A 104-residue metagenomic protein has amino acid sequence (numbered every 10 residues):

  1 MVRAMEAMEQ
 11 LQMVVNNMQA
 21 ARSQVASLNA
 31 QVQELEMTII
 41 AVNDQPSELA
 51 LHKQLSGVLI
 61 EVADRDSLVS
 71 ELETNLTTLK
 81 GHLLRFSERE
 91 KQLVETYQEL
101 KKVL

Functional and structural regions predicted by a protein language model:
M1-Q19: Short, charge-rich amphipathic alpha-helices with coiled-coil/heptad character
Q19-I40: Short, basic/low-complexity N-terminal boundary segments at the transition from targeting/disordered tails
A21, V25, V69-R89: Amphipathic alpha-helical coiled-coil segments
L28, Q45-E48, L84-F86: Charged, heptad-repeat coiled-coil alpha-helices that serve as long linker/dimerization "arms" in large NTP-dependent
N29, E36, V62, D66-V69 (+1 more regions): Acidic/histidine-enriched, beta-strand-rich ligand/metal-binding domains
L35, V42-Q45, N75, V103: Conserved, well-folded catalytic cores of nucleic-acid-processing and energy-transducing macromolecular machines
A41-L68: Short coil/loop "hinge" linkers that interrupt or connect long alpha-helical coiled-coils or helical hairpins
D44, E88-L104: Non-transmembrane, heptad-repeat alpha-helical coiled-coil rod segments that act as dimerization/spacing scaffolds
